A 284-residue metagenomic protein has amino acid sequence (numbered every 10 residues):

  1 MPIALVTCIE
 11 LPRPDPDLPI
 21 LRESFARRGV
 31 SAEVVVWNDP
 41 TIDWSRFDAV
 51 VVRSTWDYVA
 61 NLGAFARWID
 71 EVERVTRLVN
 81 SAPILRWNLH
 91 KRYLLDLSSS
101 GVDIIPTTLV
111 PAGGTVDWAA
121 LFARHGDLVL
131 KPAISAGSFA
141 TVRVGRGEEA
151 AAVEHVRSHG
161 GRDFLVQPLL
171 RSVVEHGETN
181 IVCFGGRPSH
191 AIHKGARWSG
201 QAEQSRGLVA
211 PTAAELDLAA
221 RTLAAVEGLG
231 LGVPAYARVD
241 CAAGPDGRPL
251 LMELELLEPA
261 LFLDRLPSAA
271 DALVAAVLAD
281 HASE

Functional and structural regions predicted by a protein language model:
M1, I105, F139, G177-T179 (+2 more regions): Change "...and in nucleic-acid phosphodiester-cleaving endonucleases..." to "...and in nucleic-acid processing enzymes
P2, I9-P111: Conserved N-proximal alpha/beta basic substrate-recognition cap immediately N-terminal to, or forming the N-lobe
V51-R53, V129, L165: Structural motif
W56, S138, R197-S199, E255-R265: Glycine-rich phosphate/pyrophosphate-binding beta-alpha loops
G101-L128: Rossmann-like NAD(P)H-binding beta-loop-alpha module
R124-A152: Conserved anion/nucleotide-ligand pocket segment
V142-L229, A242, L250: Phosphate-binding site of ATP-dependent enzymes
A213-E284: ATP-dependent carboxylate activation and anion-phosphoryl transfer catalytic cores that bind Mg-ATP to form
